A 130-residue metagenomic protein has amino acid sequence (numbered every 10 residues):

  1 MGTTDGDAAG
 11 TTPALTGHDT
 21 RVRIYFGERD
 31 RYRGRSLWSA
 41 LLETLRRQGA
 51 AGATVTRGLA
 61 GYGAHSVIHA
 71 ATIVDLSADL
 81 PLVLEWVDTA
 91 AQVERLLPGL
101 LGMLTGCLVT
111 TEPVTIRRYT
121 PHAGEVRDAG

Functional and structural regions predicted by a protein language model:
M1-G130: Positively charged, small/polar-rich N-terminal and surface patches that mediate targeting and assembly and bind
